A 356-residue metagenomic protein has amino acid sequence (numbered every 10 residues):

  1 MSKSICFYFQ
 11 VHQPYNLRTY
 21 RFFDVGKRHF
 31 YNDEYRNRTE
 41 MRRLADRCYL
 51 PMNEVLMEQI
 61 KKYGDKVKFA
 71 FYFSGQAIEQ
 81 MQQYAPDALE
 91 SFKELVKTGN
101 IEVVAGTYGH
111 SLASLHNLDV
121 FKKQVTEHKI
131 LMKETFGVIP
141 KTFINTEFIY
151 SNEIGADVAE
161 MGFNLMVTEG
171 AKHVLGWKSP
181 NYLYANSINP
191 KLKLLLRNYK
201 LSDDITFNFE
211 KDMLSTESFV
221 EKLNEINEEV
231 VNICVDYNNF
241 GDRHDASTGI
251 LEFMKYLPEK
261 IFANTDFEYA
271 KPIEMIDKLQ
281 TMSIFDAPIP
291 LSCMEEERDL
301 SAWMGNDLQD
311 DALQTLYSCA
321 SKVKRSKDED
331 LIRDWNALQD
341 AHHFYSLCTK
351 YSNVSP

Functional and structural regions predicted by a protein language model:
S2-C48, Y182-L192, L196-Y199, E210-L214 (+1 more regions): Active-site and substrate-binding clefts of carbohydrate-active enzymes
S2-F9, Y15-N117, K141-N145, N164-E169 (+1 more regions): Short, well-structured secondary-structure segments
E54-V55, Q83-V96, L175-I188, L214-L223: Alpha-helical scaffolding within the catalytic cores of extracellular/periplasmic polymer-degrading hydrolases
V55-Q59, E94, E127-T135, K222 (+1 more regions): A generic secondary-structure signal
S114-H116, V174-Y182, D204-I205: Short, charged, surface-exposed secondary-structure boundary motifs
L118-E147, E221-Y237: CE4/NodB-like, metal-dependent polysaccharide N-deacetylase domain that modifies extracellular/periplasmic N-acetylated
E147-E153, H173-G176, L279: Beta-rich nucleic-acid/ligand-interaction surfaces
I154-V158: Hydrophobic, small-residue-rich alpha-helical packing segments that form membrane-like cores
